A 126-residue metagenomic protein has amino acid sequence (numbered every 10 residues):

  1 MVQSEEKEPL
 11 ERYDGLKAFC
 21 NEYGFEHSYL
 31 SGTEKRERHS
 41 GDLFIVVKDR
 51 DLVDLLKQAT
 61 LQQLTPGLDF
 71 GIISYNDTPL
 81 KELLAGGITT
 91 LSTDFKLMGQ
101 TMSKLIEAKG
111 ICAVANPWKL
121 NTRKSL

Functional and structural regions predicted by a protein language model:
M1-L126: Bacterial carbohydrate/catabolite-sensing allosteric modules
